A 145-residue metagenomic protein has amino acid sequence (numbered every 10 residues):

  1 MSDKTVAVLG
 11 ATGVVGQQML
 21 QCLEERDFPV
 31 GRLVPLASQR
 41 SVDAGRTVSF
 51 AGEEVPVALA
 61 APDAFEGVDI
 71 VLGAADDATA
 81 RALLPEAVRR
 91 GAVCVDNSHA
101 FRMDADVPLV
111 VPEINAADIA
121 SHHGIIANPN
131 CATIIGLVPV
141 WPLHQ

Functional and structural regions predicted by a protein language model:
M1-Q145: N-terminal Rossmann-like NAD(P) cofactor-binding subdomain of oxidoreductases, focused on the glycine-rich
